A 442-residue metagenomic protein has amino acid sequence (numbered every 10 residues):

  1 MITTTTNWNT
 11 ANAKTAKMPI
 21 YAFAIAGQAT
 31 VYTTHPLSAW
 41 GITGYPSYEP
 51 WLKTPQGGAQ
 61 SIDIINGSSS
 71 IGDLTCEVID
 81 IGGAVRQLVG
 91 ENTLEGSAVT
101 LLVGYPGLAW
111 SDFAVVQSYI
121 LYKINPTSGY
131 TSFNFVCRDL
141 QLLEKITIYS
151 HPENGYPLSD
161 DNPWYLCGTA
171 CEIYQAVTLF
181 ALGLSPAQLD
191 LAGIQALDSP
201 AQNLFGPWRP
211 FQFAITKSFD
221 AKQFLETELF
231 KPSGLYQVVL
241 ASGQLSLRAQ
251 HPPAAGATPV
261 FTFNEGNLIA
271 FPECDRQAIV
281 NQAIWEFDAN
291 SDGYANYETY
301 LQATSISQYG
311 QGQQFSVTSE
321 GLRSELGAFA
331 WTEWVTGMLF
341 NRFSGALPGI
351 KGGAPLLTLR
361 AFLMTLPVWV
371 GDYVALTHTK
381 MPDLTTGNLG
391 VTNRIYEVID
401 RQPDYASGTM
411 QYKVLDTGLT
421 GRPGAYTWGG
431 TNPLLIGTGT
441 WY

Functional and structural regions predicted by a protein language model:
M1-I2, N7-A84, L88, L94-F113 (+3 more regions): C-terminal extracytoplasmic interaction modules
S118: Acidic/glycine-rich phosphate/pyrophosphate-binding loops and surrounding catalytic core that coordinate Mg2+
